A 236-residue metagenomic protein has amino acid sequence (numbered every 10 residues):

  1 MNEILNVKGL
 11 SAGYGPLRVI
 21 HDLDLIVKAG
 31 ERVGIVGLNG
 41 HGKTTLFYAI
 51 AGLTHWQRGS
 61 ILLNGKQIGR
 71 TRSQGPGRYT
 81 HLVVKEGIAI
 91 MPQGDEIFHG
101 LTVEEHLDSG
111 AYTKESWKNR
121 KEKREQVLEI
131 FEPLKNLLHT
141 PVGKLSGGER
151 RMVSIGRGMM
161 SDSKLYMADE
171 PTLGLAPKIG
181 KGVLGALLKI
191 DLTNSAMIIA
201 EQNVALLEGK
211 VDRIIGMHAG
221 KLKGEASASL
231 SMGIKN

Functional and structural regions predicted by a protein language model:
G15, H55, H81, V103-E122 (+2 more regions): ABC-type ATPase nucleotide-binding domains, specifically the catalytic core motifs of the NBD
V36-L38: The feature captures the beta-strand-to-loop junction immediately N-terminal to the Walker
A51: Helix-to-loop junction immediately C-terminal to a conserved catalytic motif
I68-A89, G94-D95, K118, R124 (+1 more regions): ABC ATPase NBD coupling module
G158-M159: ABC ATPase C-loop
Y166-D169: Catalytic Walker B motif of ABC-type/P-loop ATPase nucleotide-binding domains
E201-Q202: H-loop/switch region of ABC-family ATPase nucleotide-binding domains
